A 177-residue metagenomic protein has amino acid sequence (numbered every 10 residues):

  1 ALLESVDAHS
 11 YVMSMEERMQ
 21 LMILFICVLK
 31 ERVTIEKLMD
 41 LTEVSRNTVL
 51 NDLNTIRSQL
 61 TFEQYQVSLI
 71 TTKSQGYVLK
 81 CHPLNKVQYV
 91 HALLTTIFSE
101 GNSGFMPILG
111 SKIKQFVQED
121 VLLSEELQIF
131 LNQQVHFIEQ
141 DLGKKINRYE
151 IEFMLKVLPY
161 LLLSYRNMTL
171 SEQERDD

Functional and structural regions predicted by a protein language model:
A1-D177: A cross-family "folded-core" feature that marks the main globular domain of proteins
